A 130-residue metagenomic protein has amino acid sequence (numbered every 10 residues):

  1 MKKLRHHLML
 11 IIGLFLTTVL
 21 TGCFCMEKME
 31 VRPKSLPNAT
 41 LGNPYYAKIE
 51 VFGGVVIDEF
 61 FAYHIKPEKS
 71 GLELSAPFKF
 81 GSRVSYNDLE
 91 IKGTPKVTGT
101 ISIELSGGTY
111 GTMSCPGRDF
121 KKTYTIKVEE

Functional and structural regions predicted by a protein language model:
K2-I11: Bacterial N-terminal signal peptides that target proteins for export
R32-I65, Y124-E129: Solvent-exposed, low-complexity, repeat-rich "mucin-like" stalks and linkers
H64-D88: Low-complexity "stalk/linker" and mucin-like segments enriched in Ser/Thr/Pro/Ala/Gly
E90-T98: Extracellular/luminal low-complexity segments enriched in Ser/Thr/Pro
V97-S114: A short beta-strand micro-motif common to beta-rich folds, especially ectodomain repeats
S114-E130: C-terminal edge beta-strand
